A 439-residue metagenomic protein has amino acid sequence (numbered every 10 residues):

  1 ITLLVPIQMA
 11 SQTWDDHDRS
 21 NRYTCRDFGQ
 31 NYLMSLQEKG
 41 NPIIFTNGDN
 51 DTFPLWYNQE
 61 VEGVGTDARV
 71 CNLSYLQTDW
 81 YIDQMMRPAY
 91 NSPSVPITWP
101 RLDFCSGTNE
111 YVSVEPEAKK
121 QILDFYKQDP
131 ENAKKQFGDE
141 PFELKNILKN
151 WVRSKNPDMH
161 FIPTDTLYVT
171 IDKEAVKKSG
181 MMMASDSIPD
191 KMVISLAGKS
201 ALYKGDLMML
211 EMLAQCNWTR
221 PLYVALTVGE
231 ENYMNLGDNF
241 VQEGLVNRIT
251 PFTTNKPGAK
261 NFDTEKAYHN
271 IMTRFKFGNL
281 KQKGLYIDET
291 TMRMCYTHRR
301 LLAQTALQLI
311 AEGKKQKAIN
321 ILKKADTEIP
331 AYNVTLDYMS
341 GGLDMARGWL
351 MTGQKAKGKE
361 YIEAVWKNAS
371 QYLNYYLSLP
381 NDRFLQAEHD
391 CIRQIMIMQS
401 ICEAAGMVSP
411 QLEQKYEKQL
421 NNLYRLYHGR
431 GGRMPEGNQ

Functional and structural regions predicted by a protein language model:
I1-N41, F53-Q439: ER/secretory pathway lumenal C-terminal domains and tails of membrane proteins involved in glycoprotein biogenesis
